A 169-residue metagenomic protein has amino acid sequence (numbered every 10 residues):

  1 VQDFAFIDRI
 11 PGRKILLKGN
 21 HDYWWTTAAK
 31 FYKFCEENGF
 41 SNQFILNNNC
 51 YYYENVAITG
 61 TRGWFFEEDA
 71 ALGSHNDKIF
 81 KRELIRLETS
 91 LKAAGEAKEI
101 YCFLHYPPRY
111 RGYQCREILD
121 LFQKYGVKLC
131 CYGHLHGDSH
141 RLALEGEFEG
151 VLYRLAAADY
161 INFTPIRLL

Functional and structural regions predicted by a protein language model:
V1, N20-A28, C50-Y52, F65-D69 (+3 more regions): Active-site environment of divalent metal-dependent phosphoester hydrolases
V1-R13, D22-Y23, R82-E99, L168: N-terminal active-site segment of His-dependent metallophosphoesterases
V1-Y53, Q114-V127, E149-V151, L155-A157: Core catalytic region of metal-dependent phosphoesterases/phosphodiesterases, especially metallo-beta-lactamase-like
F6-I10, K33-F40, T61-L72, C131-L152: Short secondary-structure transition/capping segments
R9, R13, R62, R82 (+7 more regions): Arginine residue identity/basic-tract feature
K14, G19, I58, L87 (+4 more regions): Divalent metal-coordination and catalytic microenvironments
T27-E117, L121: Conserved catalytic scaffold of divalent metal-dependent phosphoesterases
V151-L169: Short, basic/aromatic-enriched C-terminal tail that caps enzymatic domains
